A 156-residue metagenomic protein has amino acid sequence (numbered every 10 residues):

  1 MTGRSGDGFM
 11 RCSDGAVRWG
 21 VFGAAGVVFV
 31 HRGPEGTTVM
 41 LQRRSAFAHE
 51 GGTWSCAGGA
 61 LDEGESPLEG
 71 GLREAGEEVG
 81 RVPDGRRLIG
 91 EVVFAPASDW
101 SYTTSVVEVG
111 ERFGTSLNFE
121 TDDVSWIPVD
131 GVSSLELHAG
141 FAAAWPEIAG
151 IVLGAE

Functional and structural regions predicted by a protein language model:
M1-T53, G59-F113, L153-E156: N-terminal leader/linker segments that precede catalytic domains of diphosphate-processing enzymes
A57, G71, G76, D122-V124 (+1 more regions): Hydrophobic alpha-helical segments
S116-V152: NUDIX/MutT-family hydrolases
